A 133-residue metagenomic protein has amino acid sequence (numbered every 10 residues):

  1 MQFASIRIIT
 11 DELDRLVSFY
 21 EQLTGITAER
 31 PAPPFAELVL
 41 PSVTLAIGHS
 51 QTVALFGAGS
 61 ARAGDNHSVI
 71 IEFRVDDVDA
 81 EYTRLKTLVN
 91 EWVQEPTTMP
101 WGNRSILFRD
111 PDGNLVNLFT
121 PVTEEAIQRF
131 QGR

Functional and structural regions predicted by a protein language model:
M1-A4, I26-E72, Y82-R109, T120-R133: Vicinal oxygen chelate
I9, E72-R74: Short hydrophobic/aromatic beta-strand micro-patches that form the beta-sheet surface supporting nucleotide- or nucleic
T10-E12, P100: Conserved beta-strand-loop-alpha-helix junction that forms the acyl-donor binding cleft
E12-L13, D76-V78: Helix N-cap motif at beta-to-alpha junctions
L16-E21, L85, G113: Conserved active-site tyrosine of GNAT-family acetyltransferases
D77, D110-D112: Acidic active-site catalytic centers that drive phospho-/nucleotidyl reactions and related ester hydrolyses
